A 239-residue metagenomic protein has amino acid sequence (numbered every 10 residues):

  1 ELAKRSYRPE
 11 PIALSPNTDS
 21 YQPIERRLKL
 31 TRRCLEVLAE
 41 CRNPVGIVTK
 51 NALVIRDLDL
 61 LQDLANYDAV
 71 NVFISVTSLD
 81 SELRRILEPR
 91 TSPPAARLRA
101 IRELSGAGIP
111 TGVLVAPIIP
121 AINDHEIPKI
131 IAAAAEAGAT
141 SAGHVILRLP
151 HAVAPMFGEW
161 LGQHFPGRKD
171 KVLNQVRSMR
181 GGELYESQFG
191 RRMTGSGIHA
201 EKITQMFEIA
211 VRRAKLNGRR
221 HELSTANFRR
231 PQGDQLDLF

Functional and structural regions predicted by a protein language model:
E1-F73, T77-R85, P94-R99, G106: Conserved Radical SAM active-site core
R26-K29, E88-A96, I122, H164-G167 (+1 more regions): Alpha-helix N-cap and loop-to-helix initiation/capping positions
V37-N43, R99-T111, M179-G182, M206 (+1 more regions): A structural motif corresponding to the C-terminal end of an alpha-helix and its immediate exit/capping segment
G46, G112, A142-H144: Short hydrophobic alpha-helical runs that function as membrane-insertion/retention elements
N51-I55, I119-P128: Active-site glycine- and acidic-residue-rich loops that bind and position anionic ligands or nucleotide-like cofactors
N66-A69, P110, A137-T140: Glycine-enriched alpha-helix->loop->beta-strand junction motifs that scaffold or abut catalytic
L79-S81, L87-R90, E103-N123, I146-L149 (+1 more regions): Conserved strand-turn element in the central/C-terminal portion of the radical SAM core barrel that lines
H125-F239: Auxiliary Fe-S-binding modules of radical SAM enzymes
